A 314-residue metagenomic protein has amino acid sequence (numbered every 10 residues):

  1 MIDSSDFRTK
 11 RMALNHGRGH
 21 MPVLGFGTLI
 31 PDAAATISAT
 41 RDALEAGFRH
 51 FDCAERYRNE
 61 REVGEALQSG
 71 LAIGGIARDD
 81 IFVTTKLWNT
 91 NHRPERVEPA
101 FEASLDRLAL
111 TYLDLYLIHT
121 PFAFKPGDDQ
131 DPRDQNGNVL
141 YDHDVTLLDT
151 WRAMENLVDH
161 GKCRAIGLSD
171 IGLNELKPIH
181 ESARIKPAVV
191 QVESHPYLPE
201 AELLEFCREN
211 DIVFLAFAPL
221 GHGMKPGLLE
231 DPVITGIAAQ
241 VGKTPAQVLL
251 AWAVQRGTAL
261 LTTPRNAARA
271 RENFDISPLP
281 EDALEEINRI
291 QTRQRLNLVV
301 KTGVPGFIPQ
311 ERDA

Functional and structural regions predicted by a protein language model:
M1-I81, E98-P99, L220-G221, R312-A314: N-terminal binding-site loop/beta-alpha segment at the start of enzyme catalytic domains that lines or forms
R8, N89, T120-A314: Beta/alpha (TIM)-barrel catalytic core signal, keyed to glycine-rich beta->alpha loops juxtaposed to Asp/Glu that bind
N15-H16, G64-R78, L105-A109, H180-A183 (+1 more regions): Acidic (Asp/Glu)-rich catalytic clusters
R18, V97-I118, N156-H160: CE4/NodB-like, metal-dependent polysaccharide N-deacetylase domain that modifies extracellular/periplasmic N-acetylated
P22-A35, K86-P94, N138-H143: Active-site mouth loops of central-metabolism enzymes
P31-L44, R93-L108, G172-L176, P199: Short, acidic/polar
F48, L110-L113, C163, P187: A structural motif
A77-N91, L115-P121, E193-S194: A short, structured active-site edge motif that brings together acidic residues
